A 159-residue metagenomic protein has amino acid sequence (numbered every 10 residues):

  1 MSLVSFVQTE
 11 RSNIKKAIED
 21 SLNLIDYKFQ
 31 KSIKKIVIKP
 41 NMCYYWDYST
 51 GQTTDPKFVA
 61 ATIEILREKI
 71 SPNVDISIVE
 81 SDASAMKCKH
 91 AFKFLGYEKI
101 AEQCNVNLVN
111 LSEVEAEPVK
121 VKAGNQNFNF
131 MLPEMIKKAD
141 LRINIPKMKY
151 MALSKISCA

Functional and structural regions predicted by a protein language model:
M1-A159: N-terminal and secondary-structure boundary signal
